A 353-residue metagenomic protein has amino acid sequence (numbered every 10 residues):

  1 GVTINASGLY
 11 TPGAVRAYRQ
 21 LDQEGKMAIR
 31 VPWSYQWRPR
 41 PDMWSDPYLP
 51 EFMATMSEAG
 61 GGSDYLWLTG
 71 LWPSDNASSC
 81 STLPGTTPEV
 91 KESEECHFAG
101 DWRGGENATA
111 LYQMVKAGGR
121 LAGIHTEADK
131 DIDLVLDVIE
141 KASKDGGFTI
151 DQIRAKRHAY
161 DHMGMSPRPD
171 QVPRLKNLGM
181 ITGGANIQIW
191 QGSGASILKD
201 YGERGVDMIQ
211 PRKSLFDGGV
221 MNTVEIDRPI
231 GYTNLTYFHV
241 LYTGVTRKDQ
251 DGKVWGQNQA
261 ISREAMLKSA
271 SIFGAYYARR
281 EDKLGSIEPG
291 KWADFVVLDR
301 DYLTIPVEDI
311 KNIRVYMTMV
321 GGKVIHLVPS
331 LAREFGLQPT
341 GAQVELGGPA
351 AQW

Functional and structural regions predicted by a protein language model:
T3-I4: Short acidic/polar active-site loop segments enriched in Thr and Asp
P12-D133, D137, R174-I181, L241: Metal-coordinating catalytic core of metallo-dependent amide/deamination hydrolases
P12-G13, W37-R40, P73-N76, S166-P167 (+2 more regions): Solvent-exposed loop/turn segments at secondary-structure junctions within structured extracellular/periplasmic domains
P41-W44, N76-S79, Y232-N234, P306 (+2 more regions): Short helix/loop capping segments that flank catalytic or ligand/cofactor-binding pockets
Q113-G123, E127-H158, H162-M165, P173-M180 (+2 more regions): His/Asp/Glu-enriched, well-ordered alpha-helical/loop segment that forms or immediately abuts the divalent-metal
V328-W353: Extracellular/periplasmic ectodomains of large secreted or surface enzymes and adhesion receptors
